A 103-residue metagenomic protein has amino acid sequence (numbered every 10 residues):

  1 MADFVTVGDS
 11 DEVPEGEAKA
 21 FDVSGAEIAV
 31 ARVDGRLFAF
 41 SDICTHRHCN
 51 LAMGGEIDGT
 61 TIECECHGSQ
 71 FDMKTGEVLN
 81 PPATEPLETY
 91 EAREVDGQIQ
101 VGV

Functional and structural regions predicted by a protein language model:
M1-G59, D72-M73, E77, P86-V103: N-terminal pre-ligand scaffold of iron-sulfur
C44, C64-C66: Short cysteine clusters
H67-F71: Detector for the c-type heme attachment site
P81: Short glycine/proline-centered loop/turn elements that form peptide/ligand docking sites
